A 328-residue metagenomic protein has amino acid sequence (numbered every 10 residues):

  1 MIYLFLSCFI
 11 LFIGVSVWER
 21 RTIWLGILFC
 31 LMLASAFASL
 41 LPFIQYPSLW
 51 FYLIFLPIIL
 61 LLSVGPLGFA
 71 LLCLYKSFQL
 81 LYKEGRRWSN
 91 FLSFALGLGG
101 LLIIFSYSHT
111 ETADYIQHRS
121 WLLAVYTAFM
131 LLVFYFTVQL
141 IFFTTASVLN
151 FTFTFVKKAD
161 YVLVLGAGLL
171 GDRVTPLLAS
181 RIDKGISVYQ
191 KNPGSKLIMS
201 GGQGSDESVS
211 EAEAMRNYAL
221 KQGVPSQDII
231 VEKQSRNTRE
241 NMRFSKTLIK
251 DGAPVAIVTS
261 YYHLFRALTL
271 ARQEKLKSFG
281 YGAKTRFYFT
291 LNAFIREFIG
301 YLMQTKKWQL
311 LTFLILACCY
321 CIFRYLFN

Functional and structural regions predicted by a protein language model:
M1-V156, A253-P254, V258-N328: Extended hydrophobic blocks
H118, L122-L123, V138, T144 (+1 more regions): A structural signal for short, hydrophobic/glycine-enriched beta-strand patches
